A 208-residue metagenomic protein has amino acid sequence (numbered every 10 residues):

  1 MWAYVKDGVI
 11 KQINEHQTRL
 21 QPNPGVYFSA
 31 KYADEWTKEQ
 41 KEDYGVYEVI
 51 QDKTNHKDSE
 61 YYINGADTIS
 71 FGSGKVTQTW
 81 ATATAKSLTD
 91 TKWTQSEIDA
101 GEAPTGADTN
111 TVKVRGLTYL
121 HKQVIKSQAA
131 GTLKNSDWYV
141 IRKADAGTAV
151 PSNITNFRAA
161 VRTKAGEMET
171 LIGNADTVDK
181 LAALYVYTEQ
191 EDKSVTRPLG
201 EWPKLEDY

Functional and structural regions predicted by a protein language model:
M1-K134, G166-Y208: Interaction-interface detector
M1-V5, I154-V161: Short hydrophobic/aromatic-rich beta-strand motifs
T118, A146-N153: Residue-level recognition of alpha-helical structural elements
Y119, Q123, Y139-V140, T155 (+1 more regions): Short alpha-helical segments used as structural interaction elements across diverse proteins
S136-G147: Secondary-structure edge/capping motif, primarily at the C-terminal ends of alpha-helices and the immediately following
P151-A159, L181-L184: Short, charged, amphipathic alpha-helical segments
